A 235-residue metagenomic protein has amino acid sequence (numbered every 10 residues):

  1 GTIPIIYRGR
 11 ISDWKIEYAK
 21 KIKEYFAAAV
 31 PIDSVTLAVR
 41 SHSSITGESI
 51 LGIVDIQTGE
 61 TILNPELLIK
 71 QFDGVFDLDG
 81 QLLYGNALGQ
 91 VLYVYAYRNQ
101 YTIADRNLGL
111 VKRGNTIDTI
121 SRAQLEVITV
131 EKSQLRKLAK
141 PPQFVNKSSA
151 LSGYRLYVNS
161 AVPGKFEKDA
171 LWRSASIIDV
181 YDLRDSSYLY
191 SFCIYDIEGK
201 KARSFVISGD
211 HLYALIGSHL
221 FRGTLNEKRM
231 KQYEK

Functional and structural regions predicted by a protein language model:
G1, A38-V39, Y93, V158-N159 (+1 more regions): Residue position within the beta-strands of beta-propeller blades
T2-G9, I45-I53, R98-A104, F166-D179 (+1 more regions): Structural motif
R10-D13, I56-T58, D105-G109, L183-D185 (+1 more regions): Short loop/turn segments that connect beta-strands within beta-propeller blades
K21-S34, D73-L82, F144-S148, E198-I207: Repeated scaffold domains used in trafficking and secretory/extracellular systems, primarily beta-propellers
D33-V35, A87-G89, K147, G153-L156 (+1 more regions): Short coil/turn segments that connect the beta-strands within blades of beta-propeller domains
T58-D77, G114-P141, S191-K200: Surface-exposed loop and turn segments in beta-propeller and other repeat-based domains that flank or scaffold
A139-L183: Loop/turn-rich, solvent-exposed surfaces of beta-rich toroidal or solenoidal domains
S204-K235: Blade-level signature of beta-propeller repeat domains, shared across WD40, Kelch, NHL, RCC1 and BNR/Asp-box propellers
